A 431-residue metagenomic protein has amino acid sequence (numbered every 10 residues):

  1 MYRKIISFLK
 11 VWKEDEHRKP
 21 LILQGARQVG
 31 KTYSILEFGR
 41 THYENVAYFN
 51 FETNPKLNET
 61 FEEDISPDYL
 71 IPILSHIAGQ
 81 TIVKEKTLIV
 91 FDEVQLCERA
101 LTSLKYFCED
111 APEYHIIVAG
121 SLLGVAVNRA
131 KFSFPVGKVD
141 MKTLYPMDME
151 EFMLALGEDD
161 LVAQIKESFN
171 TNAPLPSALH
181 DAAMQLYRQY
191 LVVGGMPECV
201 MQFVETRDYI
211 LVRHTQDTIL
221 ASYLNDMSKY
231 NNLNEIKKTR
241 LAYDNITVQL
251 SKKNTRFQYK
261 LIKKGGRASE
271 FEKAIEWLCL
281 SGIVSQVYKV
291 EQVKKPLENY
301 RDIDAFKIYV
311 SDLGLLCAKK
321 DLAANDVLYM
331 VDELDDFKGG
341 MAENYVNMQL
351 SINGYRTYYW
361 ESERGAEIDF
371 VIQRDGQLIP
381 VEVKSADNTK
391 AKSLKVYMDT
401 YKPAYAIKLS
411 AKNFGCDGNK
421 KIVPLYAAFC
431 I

Functional and structural regions predicted by a protein language model:
M1-E14: N-terminal pre-Walker A segment at the start of P-loop NTPase domains
K31: Conserved lysine of the Walker
S34, F38: Hydrophobic positions on the alpha1 helix immediately C-terminal to the Walker A/P-loop
T53-E85: Short glycine-rich substrate-engagement loop in P-loop NTPases that contacts/grips substrate
V90, H115-S121, T143: Structural recognition of the conserved hydrophobic beta-strand(s) that form the central parallel beta-sheet of P-loop
V127-S251: Interdomain motor-coupling "hinge/lid" segment immediately C-terminal to the ATP-binding subdomain of NTP-driven enzymes
V200-I368, I372: Accessory nucleic acid-recognition modules appended to NTPase machines
V346, L350, I368-D387, A406: Conserved catalytic cores of phosphodiester-cleaving nucleases, focusing on short active-site segments
